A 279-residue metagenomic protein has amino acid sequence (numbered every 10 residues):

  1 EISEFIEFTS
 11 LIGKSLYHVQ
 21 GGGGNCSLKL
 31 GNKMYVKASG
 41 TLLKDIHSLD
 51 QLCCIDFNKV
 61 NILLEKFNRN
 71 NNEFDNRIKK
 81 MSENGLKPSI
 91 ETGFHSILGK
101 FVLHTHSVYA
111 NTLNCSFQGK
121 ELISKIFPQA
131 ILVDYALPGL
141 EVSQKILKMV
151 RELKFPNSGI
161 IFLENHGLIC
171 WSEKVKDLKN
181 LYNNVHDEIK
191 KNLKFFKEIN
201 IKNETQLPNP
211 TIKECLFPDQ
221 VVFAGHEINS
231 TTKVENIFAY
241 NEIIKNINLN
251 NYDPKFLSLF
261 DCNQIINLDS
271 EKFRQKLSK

Functional and structural regions predicted by a protein language model:
E1-K279: Glycine-rich flexible loops
